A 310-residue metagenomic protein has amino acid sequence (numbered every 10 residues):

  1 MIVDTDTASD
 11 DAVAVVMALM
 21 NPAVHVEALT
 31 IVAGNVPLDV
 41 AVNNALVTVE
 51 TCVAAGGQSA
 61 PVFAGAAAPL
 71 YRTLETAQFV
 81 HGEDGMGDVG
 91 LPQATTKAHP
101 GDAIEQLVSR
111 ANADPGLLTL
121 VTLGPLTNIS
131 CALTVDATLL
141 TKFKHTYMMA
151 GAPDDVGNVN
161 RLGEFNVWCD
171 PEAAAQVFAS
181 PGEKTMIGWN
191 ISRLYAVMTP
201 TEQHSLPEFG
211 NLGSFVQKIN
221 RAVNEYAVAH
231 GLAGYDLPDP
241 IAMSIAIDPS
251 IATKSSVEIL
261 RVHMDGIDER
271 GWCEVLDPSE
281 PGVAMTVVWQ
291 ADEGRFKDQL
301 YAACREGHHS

Functional and structural regions predicted by a protein language model:
M1-V47, G56-Q58, D84, G90-R193: Active-site histidine-anchored catalytic micro-motif
A14-M20, H25, W168-E172, K184-S310: Conformational coupling and interaction surfaces
V36-V40, L70-Y71, A152-V156, L260-P278: Short, mixed-charge aromatic SLiMs
T51: A phosphate-binding glycine/aspartate-rich beta-alpha loop in the early core of alpha/beta enzymes
A54-T73, G182-T185: C-terminal domain-closing interface element
V62, V177, M243: A residue-level signal for conserved active-site and pocket-lining positions in enzyme catalytic cores
F63-Q93: Surface-exposed loop and adjacent secondary-structure segments within mature catalytic domains
E75-E83, N160-E164, Q203: Short, surface-exposed amphipathic charged segments that create phosphate/polyanion-binding patches used for binding
